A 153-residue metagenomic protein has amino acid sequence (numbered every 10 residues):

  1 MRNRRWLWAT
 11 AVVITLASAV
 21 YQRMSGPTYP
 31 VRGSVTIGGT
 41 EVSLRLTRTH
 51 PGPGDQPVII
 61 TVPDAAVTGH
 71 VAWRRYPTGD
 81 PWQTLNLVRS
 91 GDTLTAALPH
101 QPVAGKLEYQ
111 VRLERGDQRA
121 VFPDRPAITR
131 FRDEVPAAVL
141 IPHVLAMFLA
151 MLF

Functional and structural regions predicted by a protein language model:
M1-L145, L149: Glycan-association/targeting regions that enable binding to alpha-glucans and other polysaccharides
M151-F153: Internal transmembrane alpha-helix with an interfacial aromatic "cap," most often the third helix
